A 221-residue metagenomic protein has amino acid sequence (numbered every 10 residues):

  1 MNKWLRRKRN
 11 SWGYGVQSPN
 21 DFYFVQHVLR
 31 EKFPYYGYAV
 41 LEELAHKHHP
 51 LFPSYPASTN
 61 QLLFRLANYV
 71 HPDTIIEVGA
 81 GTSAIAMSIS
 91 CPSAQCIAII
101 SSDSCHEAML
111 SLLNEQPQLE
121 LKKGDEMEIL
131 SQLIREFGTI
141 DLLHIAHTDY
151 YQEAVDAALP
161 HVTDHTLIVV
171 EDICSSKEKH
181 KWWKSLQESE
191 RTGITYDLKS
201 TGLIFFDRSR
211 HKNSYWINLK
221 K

Functional and structural regions predicted by a protein language model:
M1-D164, C174-K221: A short alpha-helical cap/connector motif
